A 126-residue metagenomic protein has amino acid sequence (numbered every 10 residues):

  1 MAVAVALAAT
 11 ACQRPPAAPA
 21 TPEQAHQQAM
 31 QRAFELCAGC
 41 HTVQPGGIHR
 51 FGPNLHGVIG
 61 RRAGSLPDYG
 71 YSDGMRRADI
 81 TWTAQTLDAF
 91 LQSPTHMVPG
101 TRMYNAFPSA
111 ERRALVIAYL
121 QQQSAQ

Functional and structural regions predicted by a protein language model:
A8-A11: C-terminal motif of bacterial Sec signal peptides marking the signal peptidase cleavage site
Q13-F34: Electrostatic cytochrome c docking/interface patches
A18, V43-G46: Secreted/processed peptides and extracellular or luminal domains of membrane proteins
P22-A25, D79, N105-P108: Pocket-edge positions in alpha/beta enzyme catalytic cores
Q27, P45-T81: Gly/Gly-Pro-rich "capping" loops immediately C-terminal to redox-active cysteine motifs in periplasmic/lumenal
F34-V43, V116-L120: The canonical Cys-X-X-Cys-His
T83-Q126: C-terminal capping alpha-helices of c-type cytochrome domains
